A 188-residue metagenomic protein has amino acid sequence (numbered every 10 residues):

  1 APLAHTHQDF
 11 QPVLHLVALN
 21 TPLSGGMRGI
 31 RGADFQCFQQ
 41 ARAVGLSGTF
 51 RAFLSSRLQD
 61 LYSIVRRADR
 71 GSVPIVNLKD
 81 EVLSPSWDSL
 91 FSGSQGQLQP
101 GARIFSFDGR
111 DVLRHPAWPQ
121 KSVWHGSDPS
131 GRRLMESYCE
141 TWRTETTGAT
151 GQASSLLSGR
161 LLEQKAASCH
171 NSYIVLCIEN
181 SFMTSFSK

Functional and structural regions predicted by a protein language model:
A1-K188: Secreted/extracellular ectodomain signature
